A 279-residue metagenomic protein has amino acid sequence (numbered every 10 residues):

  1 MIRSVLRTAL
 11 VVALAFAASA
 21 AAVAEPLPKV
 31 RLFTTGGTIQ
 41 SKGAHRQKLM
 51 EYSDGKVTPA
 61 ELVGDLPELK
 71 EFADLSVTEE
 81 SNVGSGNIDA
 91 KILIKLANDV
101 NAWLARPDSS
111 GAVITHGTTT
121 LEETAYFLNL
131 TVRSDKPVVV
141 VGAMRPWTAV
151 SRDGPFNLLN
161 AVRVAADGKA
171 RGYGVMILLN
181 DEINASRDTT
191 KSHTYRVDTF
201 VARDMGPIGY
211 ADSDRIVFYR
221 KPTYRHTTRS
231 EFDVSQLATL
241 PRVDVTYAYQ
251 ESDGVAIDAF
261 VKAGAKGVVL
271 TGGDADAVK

Functional and structural regions predicted by a protein language model:
M1-L10: Bacterial N-terminal signal peptides that target proteins for export
A9-S19: Bacterial N-terminal signal peptides
A20-A24: Boundary at the C-terminal end of the N-terminal hydrophobic targeting segment
E25-W103: ATP/NTP phosphate-donor binding region
P26-L27, F33, G37, T58 (+2 more regions): Accessory alpha-helical/coil subdomains and C-terminal extensions that flank or cap enzyme catalytic cores
R106-L121, A263-A275: Short acidic, glycine-rich surface-loop motifs adjacent to enzyme active sites
I114-K136, V278-K279: Short Gly/Thr/Asp-enriched flexible loops that form oxyanion-binding sites at enzyme active sites
V141-S213: Internal gly/pro-rich beta-alpha loop/helix module that stabilizes soluble enzyme cofactors or their anionic handles
